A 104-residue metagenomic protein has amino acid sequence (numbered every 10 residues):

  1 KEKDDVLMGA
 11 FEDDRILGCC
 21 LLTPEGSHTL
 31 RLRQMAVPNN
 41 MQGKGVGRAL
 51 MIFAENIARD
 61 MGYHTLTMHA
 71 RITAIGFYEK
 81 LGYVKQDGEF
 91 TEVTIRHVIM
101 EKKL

Functional and structural regions predicted by a protein language model:
K1-L7: Short secondary-structure junction/hinge motifs that connect adjacent elements
G9, R15-T23, R31-A36: Conserved beta-strand in the GNAT
P24-M35, Q42, E92-H97: A conserved beta-turn-beta hairpin within the catalytic core of GNAT-like acetyltransferases that forms part
V37, G43-N56: Conserved acetyl-CoA-binding loop-helix of GNAT-fold acetyltransferases
M51, I57-R71: Conserved GNAT acetyl-CoA-binding A-motif
T67-H69, V84-I99: Conserved catalytic-core motifs of GNAT/GCN5-like acyltransferases
Y78, Y83: Conserved active-site tyrosine of GNAT-family acetyltransferases
K102-K103: A general lysine-centric signal
